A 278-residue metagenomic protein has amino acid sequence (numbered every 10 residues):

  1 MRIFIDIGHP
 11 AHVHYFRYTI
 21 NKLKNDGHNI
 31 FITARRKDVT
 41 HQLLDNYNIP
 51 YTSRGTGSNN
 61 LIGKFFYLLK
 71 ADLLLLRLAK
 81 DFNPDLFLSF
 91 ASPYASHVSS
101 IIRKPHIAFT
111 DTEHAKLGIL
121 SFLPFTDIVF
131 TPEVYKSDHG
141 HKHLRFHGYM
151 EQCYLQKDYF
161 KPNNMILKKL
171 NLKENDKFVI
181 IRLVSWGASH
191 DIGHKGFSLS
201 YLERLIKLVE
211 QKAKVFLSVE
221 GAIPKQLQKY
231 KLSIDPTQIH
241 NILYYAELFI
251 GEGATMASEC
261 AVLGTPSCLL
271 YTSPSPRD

Functional and structural regions predicted by a protein language model:
I7, D26-Y67: Conserved nucleotide-sugar phosphate-binding/catalytic loop shared by glycosyltransferases and other
P10-L23: Short amphipathic alpha-helix
Y47-T52, T56-S58, I181-L183, E203-P236: Catalytic donor nucleotide-activated moiety binding site of glycosyltransferases and closely related
A71-L75, A222-M256: Donor nucleotide-activated moiety binding/catalytic core segment of transferases that use nucleotide-activated donors
I102, Y244-A246, A261-T265, S275: Conserved donor-binding/catalytic loop of nucleotide-activated donor transferases
I107-F109, I119-T131, L243: A conserved, positively charged/aromatic
F130-K195: A nucleotide-sugar donor-handling region in carbohydrate enzymes
Y271-D278: Conserved small/polar residues in nucleotide/adenosyl-binding loops
